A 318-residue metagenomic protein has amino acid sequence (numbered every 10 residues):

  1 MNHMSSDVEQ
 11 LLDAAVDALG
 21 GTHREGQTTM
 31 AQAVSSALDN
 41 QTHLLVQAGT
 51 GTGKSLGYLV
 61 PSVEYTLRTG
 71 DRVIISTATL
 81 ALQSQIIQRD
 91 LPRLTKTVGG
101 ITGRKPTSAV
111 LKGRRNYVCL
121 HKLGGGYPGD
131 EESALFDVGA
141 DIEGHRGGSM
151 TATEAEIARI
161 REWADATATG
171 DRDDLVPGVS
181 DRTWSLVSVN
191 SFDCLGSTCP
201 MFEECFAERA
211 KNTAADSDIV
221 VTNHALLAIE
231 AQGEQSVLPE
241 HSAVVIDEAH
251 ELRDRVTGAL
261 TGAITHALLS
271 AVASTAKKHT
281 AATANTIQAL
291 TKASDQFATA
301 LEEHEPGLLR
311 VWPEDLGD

Functional and structural regions predicted by a protein language model:
N2-Q47: Conserved pre-motif I regulatory segment
N2-V16, G70-R72, S76-D218: A substrate-engagement module of RecA-like helicase motors
Q32-S35, L56-E64: Contiguous, well-ordered alpha-helical segments that form the cores/surfaces of helical PPI scaffolds
N40-P61: Walker A/P-loop
H43-L45, R72-I74, I219, A243: Residue-level preference for the first positions of well-ordered beta-strands
G49-G51, A78-L80, G113-R114, A225 (+1 more regions): An acidic- and aromatic-residue-enriched active-site/binding cleft used to recognize and process polar
Y58, E64, S84, Q88 (+3 more regions): Signature of the SF2 helicase/ATPase Hel1-core->accessory helical subdomain module
